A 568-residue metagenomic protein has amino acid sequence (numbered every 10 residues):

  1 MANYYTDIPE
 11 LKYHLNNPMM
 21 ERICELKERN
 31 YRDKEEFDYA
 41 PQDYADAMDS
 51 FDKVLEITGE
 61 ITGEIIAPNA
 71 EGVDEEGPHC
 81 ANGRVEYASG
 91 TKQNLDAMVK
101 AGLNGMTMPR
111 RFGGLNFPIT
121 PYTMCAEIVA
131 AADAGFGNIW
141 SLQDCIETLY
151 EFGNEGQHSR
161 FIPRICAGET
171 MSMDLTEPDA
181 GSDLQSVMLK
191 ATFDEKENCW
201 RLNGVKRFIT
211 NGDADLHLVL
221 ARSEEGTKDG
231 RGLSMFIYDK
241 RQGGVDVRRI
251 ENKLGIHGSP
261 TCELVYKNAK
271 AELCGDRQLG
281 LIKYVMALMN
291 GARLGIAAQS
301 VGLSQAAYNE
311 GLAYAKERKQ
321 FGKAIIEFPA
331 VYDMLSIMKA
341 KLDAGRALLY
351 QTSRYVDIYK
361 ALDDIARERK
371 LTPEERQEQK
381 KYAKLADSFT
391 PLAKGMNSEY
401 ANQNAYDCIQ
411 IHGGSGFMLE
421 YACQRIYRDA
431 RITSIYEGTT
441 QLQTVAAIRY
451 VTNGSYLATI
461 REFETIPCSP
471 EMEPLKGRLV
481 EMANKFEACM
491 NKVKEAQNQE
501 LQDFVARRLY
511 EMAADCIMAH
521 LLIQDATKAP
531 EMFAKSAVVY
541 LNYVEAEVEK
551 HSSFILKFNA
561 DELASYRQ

Functional and structural regions predicted by a protein language model:
M1-A81, V85: Extended, charge-enriched "interface" segments that sit outside catalytic cores
A2-Y5, P9-E10, N17-M19, I256 (+3 more regions): Alpha-helix capping/hinge segments and adjacent helical runs
Y39, R241-G244, R248, P260-A292 (+3 more regions): A glycine-rich, basic-preceded beta-loop-alpha segment at the flavin cofactor/substrate interface of flavin-utilizing
G59-E60, G90-P163, A167, T210-G212 (+1 more regions): Internal helix-loop-helix
N154-R160, T439, V445-E487: A structural-propensity feature for long, helix-poor, extended segments
C199, N203-V245: A short core secondary-structure module
D343-K394, M490-F504, I523, T527 (+1 more regions): C-terminal helix-coil-helix/basic helical segment that borders enzyme active sites and/or dimer interfaces and provides
G454, I466-Q568: C-terminal amphipathic alpha-helical interaction region
